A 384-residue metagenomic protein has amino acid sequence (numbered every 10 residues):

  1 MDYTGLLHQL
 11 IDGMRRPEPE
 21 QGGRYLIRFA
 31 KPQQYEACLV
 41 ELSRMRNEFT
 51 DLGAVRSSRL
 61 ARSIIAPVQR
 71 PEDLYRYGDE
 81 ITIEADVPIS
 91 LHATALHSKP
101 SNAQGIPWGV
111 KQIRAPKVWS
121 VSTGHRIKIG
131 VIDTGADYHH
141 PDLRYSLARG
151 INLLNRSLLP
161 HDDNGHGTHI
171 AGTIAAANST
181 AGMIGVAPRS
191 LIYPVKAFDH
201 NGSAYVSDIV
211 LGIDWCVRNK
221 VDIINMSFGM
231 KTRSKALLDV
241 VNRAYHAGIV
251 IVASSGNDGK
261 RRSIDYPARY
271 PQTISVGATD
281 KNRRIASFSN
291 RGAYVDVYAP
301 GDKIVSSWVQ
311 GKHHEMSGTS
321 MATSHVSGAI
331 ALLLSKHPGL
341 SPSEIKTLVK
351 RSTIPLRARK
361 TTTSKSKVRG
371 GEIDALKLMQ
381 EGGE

Functional and structural regions predicted by a protein language model:
M1-G105: Autoinhibitory propeptides
H8-R16, Q69-R70, A95-V131, I151-D163 (+1 more regions): N-terminal domain-start motif of subtilase-like serine proteases
W119-I129, A136-R149, L158-V206, Y270-Q272 (+2 more regions): Subtilisin-like serine protease catalytic core
L154-D163, I285, V309-M321: Short pre-catalytic strand/loop immediately N-terminal to key active-site residues, enriched for Gly-Thr
S203-N225: Substrate-binding/charge-relay-adjacent region of secreted/lumenal peptidase catalytic domains
V217, V221-S227, K235, A247 (+3 more regions): C-terminal subdomain of the subtilisin-like protease fold in secreted/lumenal serine endopeptidases
D222-V309, T347-T353: Catalytic-core segments of hydrolase enzymes
A299-S327, L356-K360: The feature captures the short pre-catalytic strand/loop hairpin that immediately precedes and shapes the active-site
